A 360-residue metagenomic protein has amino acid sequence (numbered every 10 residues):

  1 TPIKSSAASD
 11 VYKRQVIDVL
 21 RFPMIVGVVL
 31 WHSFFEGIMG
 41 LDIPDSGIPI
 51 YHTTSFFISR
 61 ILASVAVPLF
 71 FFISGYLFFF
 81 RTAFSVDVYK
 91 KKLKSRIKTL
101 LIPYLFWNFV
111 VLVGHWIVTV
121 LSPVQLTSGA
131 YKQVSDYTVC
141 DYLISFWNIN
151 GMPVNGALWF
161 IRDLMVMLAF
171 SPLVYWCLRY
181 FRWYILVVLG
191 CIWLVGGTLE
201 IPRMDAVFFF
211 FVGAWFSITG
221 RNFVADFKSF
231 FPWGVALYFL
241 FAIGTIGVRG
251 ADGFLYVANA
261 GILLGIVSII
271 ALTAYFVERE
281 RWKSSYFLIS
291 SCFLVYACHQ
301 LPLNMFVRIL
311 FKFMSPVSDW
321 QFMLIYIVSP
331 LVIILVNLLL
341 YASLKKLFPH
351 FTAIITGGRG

Functional and structural regions predicted by a protein language model:
T1-Y12: Single conserved hydrophobic/aromatic residue that forms the stacking wall/gate of nucleotide- or nucleobase-binding
S9-D10, V277-R281, S285-I289, P302-G360: C-terminal "closing" transmembrane helix and its immediate cytosolic amphipathic cap in multi-pass membrane proteins
Q15-R81, L100-Y104, N108: Functionally critical transmembrane alpha-helices in membrane proteins and complexes, commonly lining
L30-S33, V188-I201, V235-V248, L301: Aromatic-anchored segments of alpha-helical transmembrane domains
S55-V67, I149-D163, L194-F211, A225-D226 (+2 more regions): Interfacial loop-to-helix transition and helix-capping segments at the boundaries of transmembrane helices
R60-L69, R81-V120, T127-I144, N148-I149 (+3 more regions): Transmembrane alpha-helical segments and their boundary/interface "anchor" motifs in multi-pass integral membrane
M165-G190, T198, W215-W233: Solvent-exposed interhelical
R221-L294, L301-F313, W320-L324: Alpha-helical transmembrane segments and terminal signal-anchor/GPI-anchor hydrophobic tails, characterized by long
